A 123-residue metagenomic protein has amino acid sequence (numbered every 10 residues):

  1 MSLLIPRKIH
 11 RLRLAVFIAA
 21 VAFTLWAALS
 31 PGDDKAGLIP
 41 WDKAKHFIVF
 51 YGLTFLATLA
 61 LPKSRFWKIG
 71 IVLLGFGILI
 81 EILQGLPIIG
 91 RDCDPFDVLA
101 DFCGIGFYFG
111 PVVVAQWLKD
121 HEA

Functional and structural regions predicted by a protein language model:
M1-F96, F102, G106-A123: Bulky hydrophobic segments
